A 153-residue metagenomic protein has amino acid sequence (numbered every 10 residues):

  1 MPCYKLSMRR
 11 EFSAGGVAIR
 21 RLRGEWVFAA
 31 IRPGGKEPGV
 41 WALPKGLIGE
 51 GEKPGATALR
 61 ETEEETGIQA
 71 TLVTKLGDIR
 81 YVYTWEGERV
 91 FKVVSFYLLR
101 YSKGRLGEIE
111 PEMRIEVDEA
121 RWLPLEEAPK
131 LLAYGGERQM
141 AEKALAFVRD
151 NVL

Functional and structural regions predicted by a protein language model:
P2-L43: N-terminal strand-loop-strand
I48-Q139: Unchanged
K143-N151: C-terminal alpha-helix
